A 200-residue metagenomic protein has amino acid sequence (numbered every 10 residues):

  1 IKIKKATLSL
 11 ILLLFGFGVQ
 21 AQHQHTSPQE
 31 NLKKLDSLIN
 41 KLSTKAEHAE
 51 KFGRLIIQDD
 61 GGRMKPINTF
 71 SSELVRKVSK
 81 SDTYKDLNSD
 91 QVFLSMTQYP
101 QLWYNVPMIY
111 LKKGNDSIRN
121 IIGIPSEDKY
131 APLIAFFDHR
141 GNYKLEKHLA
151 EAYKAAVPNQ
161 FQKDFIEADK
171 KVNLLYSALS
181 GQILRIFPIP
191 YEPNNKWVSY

Functional and structural regions predicted by a protein language model:
I1-E30, K34-S37: Bacterial Sec-dependent N-terminal signal peptides
Q22-Y200: Soluble extramembrane regions of membrane proteins in the secretory/endomembrane system
